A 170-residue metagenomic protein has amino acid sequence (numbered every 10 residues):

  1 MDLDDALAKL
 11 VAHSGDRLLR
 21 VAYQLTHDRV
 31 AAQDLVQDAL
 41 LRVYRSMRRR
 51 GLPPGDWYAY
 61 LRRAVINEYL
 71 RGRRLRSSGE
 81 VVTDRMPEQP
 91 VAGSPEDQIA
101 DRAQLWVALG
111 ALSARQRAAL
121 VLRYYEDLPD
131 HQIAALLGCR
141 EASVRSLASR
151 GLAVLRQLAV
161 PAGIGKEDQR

Functional and structural regions predicted by a protein language model:
M1-R20, V30, Y44: A short, charge-rich alpha-helical start-of-domain segment used by transcription regulators
V30, H131, A142: Residues within helix-turn-helix
Q37-Y44, P54-L75, A148, L152: Σ70-family region 2.3-2.4 aromatic/basic alpha-helix that recognizes the −10 promoter and nucleates DNA melting
R49, R63-D84, D97-Q98, R156-Q157 (+1 more regions): Arg/Lys-rich amphipathic alpha helix in sigma70-family domain 2
I66, L70, L137-A162: DNA-recognition helix of helix-turn-helix
R71, S78-R102, W106-L109, P129 (+1 more regions): Internal acidic/polar
R74, L112, L152-R170: Short, Lys/Arg-enriched C-terminal cap helix and immediately downstream tail that follows
A119-R123: A short pre-motif secondary-structure segment
